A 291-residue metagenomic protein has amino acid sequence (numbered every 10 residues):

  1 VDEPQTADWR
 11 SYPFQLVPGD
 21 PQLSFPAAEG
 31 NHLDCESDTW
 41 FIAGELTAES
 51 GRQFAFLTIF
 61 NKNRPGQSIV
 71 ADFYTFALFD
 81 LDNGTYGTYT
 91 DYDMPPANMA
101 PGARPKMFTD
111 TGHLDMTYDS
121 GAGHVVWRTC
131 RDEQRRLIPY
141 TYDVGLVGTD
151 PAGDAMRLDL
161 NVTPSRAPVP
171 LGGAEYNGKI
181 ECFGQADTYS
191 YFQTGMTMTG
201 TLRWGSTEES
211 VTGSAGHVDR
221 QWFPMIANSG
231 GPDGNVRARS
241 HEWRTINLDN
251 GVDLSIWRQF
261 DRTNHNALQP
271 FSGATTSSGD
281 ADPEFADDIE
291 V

Functional and structural regions predicted by a protein language model:
D2-V291: Structured soluble/peripheral alpha/beta segments that form catalytic or ligand/cofactor-binding pockets
